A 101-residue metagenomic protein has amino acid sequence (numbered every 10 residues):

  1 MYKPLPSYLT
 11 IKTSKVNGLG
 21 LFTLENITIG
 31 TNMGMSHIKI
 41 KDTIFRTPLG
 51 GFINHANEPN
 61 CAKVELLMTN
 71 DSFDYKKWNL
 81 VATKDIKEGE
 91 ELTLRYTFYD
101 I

Functional and structural regions predicted by a protein language model:
M1-I101: Conserved catalytic SET/PR domain of SAM-dependent protein methyltransferases, capturing the structural core that binds
